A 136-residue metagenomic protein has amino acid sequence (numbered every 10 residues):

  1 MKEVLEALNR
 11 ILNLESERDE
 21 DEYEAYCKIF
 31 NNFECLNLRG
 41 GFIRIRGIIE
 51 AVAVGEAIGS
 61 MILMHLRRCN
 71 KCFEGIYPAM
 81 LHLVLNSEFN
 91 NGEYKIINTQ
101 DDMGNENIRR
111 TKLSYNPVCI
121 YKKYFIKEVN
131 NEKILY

Functional and structural regions predicted by a protein language model:
M1-F73: A conserved beta-strand-loop-helix scaffold within acyl/acetyltransferase catalytic domains
I11, F33, S87-E88, Y115: Hydrophobic helix-cap positions at the C-terminus of alpha-helices in RecA-like/P-loop ATPase nucleotide-binding cores
A25-N32, M80-V84, T111: Short, hydrophobic/aromatic alpha-helical segments in well-folded domains
L38, G92-Y94: Short, high-confidence coil segments that cap the C-terminus of an alpha-helix and link into the following beta-strand
E56, C72-I76, Q100-G104: Short amphipathic alpha-helical interaction segments
R68, V84-G92, D101, N116: Short leucine-rich amphipathic alpha-helical surface patches
F73-S87: Conserved acetyl-CoA-binding loop-helix of GNAT-fold acetyltransferases
I96-Y136: Active-site/acyl-donor-binding loops of N-acyltransferases
